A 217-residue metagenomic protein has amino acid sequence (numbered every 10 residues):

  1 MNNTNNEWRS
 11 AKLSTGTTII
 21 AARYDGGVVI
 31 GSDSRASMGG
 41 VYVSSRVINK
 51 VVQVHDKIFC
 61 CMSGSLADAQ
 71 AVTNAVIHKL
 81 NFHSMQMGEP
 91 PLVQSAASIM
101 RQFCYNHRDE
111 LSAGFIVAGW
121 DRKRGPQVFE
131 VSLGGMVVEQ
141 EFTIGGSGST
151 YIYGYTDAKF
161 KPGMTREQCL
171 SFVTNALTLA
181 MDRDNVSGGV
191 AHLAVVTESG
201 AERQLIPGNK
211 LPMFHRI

Functional and structural regions predicted by a protein language model:
M1-I217: Long, low-complexity N-terminal extensions
